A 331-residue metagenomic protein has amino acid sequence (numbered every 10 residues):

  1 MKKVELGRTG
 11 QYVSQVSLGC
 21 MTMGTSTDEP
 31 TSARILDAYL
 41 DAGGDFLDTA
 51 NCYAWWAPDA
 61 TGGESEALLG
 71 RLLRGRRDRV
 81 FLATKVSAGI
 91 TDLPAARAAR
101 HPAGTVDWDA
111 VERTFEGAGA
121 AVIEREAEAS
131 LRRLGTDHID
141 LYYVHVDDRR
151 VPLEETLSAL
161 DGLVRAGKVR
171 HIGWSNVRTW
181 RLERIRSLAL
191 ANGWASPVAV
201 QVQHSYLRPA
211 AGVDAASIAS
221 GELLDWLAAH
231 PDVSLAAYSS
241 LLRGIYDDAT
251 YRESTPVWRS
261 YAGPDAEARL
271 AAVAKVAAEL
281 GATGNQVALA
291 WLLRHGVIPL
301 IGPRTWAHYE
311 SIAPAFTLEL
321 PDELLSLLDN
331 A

Functional and structural regions predicted by a protein language model:
M1-F81, R165, L242-R243: N-terminal binding-site loop/beta-alpha segment at the start of enzyme catalytic domains that lines or forms
E5, V13-S17, F46, R79-K85 (+5 more regions): Structural preference for beta-strand elements that scaffold enzyme active sites
L6, L18, S32, L47 (+11 more regions): Conserved, mostly hydrophobic/aromatic
G7-G10, L40-D41, G70-D78, L131-G135 (+3 more regions): Acidic (Asp/Glu)-rich catalytic clusters
G7-S26, A83-T114, H138, Y143: N-terminal small/glycine-rich loop or linker at the start of catalytic domains across soluble metabolic enzymes
T27-Y39, G117-L134, E183-S187: Short, acidic/polar
W55, D147, V151-A331: Beta/alpha (TIM)-barrel catalytic core signal, keyed to glycine-rich beta->alpha loops juxtaposed to Asp/Glu that bind
W108-A121, W258-E267: A short acidic, glycine-rich active-site loop that binds or catalyzes chemistry on phosphate/adenosine moieties
